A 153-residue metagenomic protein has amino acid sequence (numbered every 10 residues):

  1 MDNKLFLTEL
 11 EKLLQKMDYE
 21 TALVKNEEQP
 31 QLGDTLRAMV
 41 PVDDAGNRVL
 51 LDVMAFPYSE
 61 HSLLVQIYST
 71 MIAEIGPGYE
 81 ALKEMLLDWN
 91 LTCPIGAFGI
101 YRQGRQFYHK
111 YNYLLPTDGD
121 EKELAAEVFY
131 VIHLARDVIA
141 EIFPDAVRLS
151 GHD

Functional and structural regions predicted by a protein language model:
M1-D52: Charge-rich, low-complexity N-terminal segments
V24, M54-Y58, Y101-Q103: Short beta-strand micro-motifs enriched in acidic
L36-I75: Long, continuous compositionally biased terminal/linker segments
L64-Q106: Short, internal acidic amphipathic alpha-helical interface segments that mediate docking to partner proteins
F107-Y111: Short, aliphatic-rich beta-strand segments
P116-V131: A short acidic/glycine-rich loop-to-helix N-cap element
R136-I139: Helix-rich interaction surfaces within compact, conserved domain-sized segments that mediate assembly or partner
P144-D153: Short, highly charged C-terminal tails/helix-capping segments
